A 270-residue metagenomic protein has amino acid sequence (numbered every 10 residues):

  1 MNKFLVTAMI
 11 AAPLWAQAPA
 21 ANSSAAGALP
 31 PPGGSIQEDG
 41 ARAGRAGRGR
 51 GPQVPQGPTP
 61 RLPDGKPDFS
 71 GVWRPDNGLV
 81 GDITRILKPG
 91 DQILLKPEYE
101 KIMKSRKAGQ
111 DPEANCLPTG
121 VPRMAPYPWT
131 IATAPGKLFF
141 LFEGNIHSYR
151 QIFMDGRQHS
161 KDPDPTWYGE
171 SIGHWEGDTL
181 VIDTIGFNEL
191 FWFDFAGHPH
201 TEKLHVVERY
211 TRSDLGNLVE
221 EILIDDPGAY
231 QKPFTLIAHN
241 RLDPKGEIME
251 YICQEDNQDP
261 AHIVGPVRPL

Functional and structural regions predicted by a protein language model:
M1-P19: Sec-dependent N-terminal signal peptides
A16-L270: PEST-like low-complexity, intrinsically disordered acidic/proline/serine-rich tracts that flank trafficking/processing
